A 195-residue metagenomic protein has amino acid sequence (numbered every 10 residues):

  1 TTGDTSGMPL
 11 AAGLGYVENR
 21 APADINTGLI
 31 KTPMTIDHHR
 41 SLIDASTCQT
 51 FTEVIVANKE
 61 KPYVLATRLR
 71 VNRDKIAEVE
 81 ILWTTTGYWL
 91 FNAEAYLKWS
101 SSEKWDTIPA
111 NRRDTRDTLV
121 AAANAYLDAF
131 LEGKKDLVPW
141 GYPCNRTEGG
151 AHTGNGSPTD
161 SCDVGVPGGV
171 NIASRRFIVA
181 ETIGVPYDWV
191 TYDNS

Functional and structural regions predicted by a protein language model:
T1-S195: C-terminal and inter-domain tail/linker signature
